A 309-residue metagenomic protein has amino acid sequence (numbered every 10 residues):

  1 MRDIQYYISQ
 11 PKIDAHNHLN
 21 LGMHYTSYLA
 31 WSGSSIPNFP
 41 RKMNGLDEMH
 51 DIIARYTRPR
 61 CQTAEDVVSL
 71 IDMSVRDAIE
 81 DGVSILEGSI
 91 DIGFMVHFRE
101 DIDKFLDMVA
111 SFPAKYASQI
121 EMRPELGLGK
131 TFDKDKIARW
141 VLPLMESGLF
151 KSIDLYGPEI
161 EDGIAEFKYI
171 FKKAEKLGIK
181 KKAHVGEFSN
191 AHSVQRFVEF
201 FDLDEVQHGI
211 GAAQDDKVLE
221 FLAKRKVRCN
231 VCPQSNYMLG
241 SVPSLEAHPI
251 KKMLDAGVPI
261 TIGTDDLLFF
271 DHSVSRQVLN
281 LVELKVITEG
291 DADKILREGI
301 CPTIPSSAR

Functional and structural regions predicted by a protein language model:
M1-I179, F188-S193, F200-F201, E205 (+2 more regions): Metal-cofactor-binding active-site regions of metalloenzymes
K181-A183: Conserved hydrophobic beta-strand within the GNAT/NAT acetyltransferase core sheet that lines the active-site cleft
